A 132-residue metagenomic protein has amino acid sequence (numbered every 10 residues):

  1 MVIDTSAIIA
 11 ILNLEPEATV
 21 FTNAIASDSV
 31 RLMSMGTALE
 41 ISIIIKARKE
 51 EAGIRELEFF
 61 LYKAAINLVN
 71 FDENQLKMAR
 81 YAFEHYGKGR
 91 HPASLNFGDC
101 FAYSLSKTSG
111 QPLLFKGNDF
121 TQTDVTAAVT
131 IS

Functional and structural regions predicted by a protein language model:
M1-M33, K46-F59: Short, well-structured N-terminal submotif of metal-dependent ribonuclease cores
D4, M33-S34, L95-N96, G117 (+1 more regions): Histidine- and aromatic-rich ligand-binding microenvironments
I8-I9, A38, F120-T121: A generic structural signal for short hydrophobic patches within well-formed alpha-helices
A18, A38, I54, L76-A79: A general structural signal for well-ordered alpha-helical segments in protein cores
V30-L32, A64-V69: Short loop->beta-strand "edge-of-pocket" segments that line small-molecule binding or catalytic clefts across diverse
L68-P112: Active-site neighborhoods of divalent-metal-dependent phosphate/nucleic-acid chemistry enzymes
Y103, K107-S132: Acidic, PIN/NYN-like endoribonuclease modules and their adjacent C-terminal/linker elements
